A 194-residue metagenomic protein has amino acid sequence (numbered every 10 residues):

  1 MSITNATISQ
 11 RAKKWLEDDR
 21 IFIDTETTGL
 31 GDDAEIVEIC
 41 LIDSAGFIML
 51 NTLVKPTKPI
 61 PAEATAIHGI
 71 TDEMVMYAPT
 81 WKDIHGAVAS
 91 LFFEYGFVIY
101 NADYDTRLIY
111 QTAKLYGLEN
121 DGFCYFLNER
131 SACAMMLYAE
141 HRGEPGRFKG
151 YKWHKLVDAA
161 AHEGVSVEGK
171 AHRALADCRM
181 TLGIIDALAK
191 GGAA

Functional and structural regions predicted by a protein language model:
S2, R11-K13, E17-D19, D32-E38 (+2 more regions): Metal-dependent phosphoesterase core characteristic of DEDDh/y 3'-5' exonuclease domains
S2-T7, I23, P79: Short gly/ser/thr-rich secondary-structure transition/capping motifs
D19-T28: Two-metal-ion RNase H-like nuclease active-site motif
A66-V88: Metal-dependent phosphoesterase signature
